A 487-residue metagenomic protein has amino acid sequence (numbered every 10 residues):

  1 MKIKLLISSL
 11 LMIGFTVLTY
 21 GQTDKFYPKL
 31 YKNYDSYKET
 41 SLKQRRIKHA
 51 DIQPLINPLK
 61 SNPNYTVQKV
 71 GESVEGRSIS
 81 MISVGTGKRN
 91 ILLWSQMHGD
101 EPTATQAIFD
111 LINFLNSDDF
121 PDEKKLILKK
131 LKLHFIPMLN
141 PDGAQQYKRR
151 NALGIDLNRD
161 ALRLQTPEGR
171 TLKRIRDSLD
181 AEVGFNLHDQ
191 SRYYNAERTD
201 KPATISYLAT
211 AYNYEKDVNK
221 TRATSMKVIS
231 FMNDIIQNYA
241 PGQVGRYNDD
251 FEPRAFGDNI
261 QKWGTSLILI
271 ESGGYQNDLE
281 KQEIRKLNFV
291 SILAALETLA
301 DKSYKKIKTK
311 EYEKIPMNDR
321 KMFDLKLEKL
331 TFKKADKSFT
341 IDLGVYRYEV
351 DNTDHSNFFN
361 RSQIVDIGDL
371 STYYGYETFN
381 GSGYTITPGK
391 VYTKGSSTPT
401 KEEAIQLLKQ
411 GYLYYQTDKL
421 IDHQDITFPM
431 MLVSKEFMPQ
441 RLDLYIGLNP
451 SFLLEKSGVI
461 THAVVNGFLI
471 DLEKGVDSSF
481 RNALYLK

Functional and structural regions predicted by a protein language model:
K4-L6, G21-R46, L208-D217, A223-K487: C-terminal accessory segments enriched in acidic
L5-F15: Sec-dependent N-terminal signal peptides
T23, V70, D118-D122, K487: Catalytic-site microenvironment of enzymes that process N-acetyl-hexosamine-containing cell-wall polysaccharides
T23-S78: Short glycine- and acidic-rich boundary segments immediately preceding or forming the N-terminal edge of structured
L55-N62, S73, L111-D118, I175-L179 (+2 more regions): Structured segments of extracytoplasmic/periplasmic soluble domains in secreted or envelope-associated proteins
V70-E72, V84, S95, I136-N140 (+2 more regions): Active-site-proximal beta-strand/loop segments in catalytic clefts of secreted hydrolases
V74-G99: Acidic/His- and Gly-rich active-site-bordering loop/insert found across diverse amide/peptide-bond hydrolases
K88-N90, M97, P102-G242, Q261: Active-site/substrate-binding loop(s) of hydrolase catalytic cores
